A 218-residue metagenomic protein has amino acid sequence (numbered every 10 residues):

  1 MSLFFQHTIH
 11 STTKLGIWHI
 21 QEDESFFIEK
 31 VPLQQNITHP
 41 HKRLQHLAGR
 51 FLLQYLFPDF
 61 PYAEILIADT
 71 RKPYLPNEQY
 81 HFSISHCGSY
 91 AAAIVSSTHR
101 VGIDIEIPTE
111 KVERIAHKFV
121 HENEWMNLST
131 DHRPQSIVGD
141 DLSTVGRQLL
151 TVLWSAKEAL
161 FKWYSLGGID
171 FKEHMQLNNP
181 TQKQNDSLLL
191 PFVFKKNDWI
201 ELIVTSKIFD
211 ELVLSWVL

Functional and structural regions predicted by a protein language model:
M1-P134, S143-L218: Core catalytic alpha/beta fold that binds nucleotide/phospho-ligands
G139-D140: Acidic/polar hotspots within intrinsically disordered regions
